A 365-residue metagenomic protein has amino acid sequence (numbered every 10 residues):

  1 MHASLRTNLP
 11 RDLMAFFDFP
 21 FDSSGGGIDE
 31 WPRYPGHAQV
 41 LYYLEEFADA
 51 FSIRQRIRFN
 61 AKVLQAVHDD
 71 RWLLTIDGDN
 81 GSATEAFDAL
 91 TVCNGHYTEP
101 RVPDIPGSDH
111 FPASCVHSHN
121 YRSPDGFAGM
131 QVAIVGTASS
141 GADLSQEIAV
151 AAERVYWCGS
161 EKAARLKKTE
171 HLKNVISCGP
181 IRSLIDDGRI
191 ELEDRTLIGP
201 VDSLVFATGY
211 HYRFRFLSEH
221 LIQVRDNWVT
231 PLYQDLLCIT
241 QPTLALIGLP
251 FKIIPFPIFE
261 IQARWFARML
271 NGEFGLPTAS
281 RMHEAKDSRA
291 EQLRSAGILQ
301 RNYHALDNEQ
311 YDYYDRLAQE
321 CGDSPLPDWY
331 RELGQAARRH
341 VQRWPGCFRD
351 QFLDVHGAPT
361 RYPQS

Functional and structural regions predicted by a protein language model:
M1-E46, Y233-I239, L276, E284-E309 (+1 more regions): Glycine-rich active-site loop/strand segments that organize a redox cofactor
M1-L13, D104-D109, R215-A245, I253: FAD-binding beta-loop-beta segment adjacent to the flavin cofactor pocket
F21-G26, P32, G36-Y43, D49 (+4 more regions): Glycine-rich dinucleotide-binding loop and its adjacent helix/turn
R56-L73, N120-P124, S160-A163, T169 (+1 more regions): A conserved short coil-to-beta-strand element within the FAD-binding core of flavoproteins
V63, L74, T84-T98, V132-V135 (+2 more regions): Short hydrophobic core segments
G136, G159, G248: Short beta-strand/turn micro-motifs composed of small residues that flank or help shape donor/cofactor-binding pockets
Y156: Conserved beta-strand positions in the Rossmann-like core of class I SAM-dependent methyltransferases
T243-S365: C-terminal, flexible cofactor-proximal segment of oxidoreductases
